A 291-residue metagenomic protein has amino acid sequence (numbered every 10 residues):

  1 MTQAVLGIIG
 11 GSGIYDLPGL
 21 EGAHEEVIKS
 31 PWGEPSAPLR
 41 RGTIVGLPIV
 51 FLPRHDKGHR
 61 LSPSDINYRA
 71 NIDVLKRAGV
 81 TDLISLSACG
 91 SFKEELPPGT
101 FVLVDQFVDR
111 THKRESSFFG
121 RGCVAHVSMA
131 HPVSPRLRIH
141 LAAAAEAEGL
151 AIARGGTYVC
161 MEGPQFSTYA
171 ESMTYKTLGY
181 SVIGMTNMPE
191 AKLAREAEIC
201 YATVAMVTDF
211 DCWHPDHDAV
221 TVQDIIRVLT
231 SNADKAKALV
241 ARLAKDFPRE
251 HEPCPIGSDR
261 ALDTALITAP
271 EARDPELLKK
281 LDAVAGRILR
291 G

Functional and structural regions predicted by a protein language model:
M1-A130, G286-G291: Metabolite-binding pocket within alpha/beta catalytic cores that recognizes anionic/polar moieties
K76-G79, K176, R195: Non-catalytic positions within long, well-ordered alpha-helices that form the structural scaffold/packing of enzyme
T81-D82, S181, C200: Short acidic/polar active-site loop segments enriched in Thr and Asp
R136, H140-A151, A238-D246: Generic non-transmembrane alpha-helical segments
A147-S181, I267: Active-site/ligand-binding-proximal alpha/beta "capping" segment
M185-Q223: Zn-dependent metallopeptidase/amidohydrolase metal-coordination segment
C212-R260: His/Asp/Glu-rich mid-to-C-terminal helical/loop segments that flank catalytic regions of hydrolases
R260-G291: Acidic, Ser/Thr-rich low-complexity intrinsically disordered segments
